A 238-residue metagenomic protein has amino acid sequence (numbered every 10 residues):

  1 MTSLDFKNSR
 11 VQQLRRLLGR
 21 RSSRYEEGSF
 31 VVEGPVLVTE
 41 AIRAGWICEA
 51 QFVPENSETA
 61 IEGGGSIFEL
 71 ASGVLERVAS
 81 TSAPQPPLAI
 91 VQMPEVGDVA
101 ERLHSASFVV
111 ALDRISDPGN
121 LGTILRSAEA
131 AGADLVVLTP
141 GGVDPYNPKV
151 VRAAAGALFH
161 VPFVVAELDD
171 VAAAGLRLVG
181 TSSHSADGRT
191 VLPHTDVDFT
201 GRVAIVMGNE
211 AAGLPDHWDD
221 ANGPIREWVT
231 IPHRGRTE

Functional and structural regions predicted by a protein language model:
M1-S82: N-terminal positively charged helical leader segments and presequences
S3, F30, D113-R114, T139-P140 (+1 more regions): Glycine- and other small-residue-rich loops at beta-strand/loop junctions that grip anionic moieties
F30-V32, C48-E55, F163, R177-S182 (+1 more regions): Short, hydrophobic beta-strand segments that form beta-sheet elements in well-ordered domains
P35, P54-T59, L168, S182-S185 (+1 more regions): Short, polar loop motifs at secondary-structure junctions
P94-T190: RNA substrate-binding interface of SAM-dependent RNA methyltransferases
V143-V150, G213-A221: Short, glycine/polar-rich helix-capping loops at beta-to-alpha or helix-loop-helix junctions that flank or form
V191, T195-E210: A contiguous loop/helix-start segment that scaffolds small-molecule binding in enzyme catalytic cores
E210-A211, P232-E238: Short glycine/threonine-rich catalytic loop with a Thr-x-Gly-x-Asp
